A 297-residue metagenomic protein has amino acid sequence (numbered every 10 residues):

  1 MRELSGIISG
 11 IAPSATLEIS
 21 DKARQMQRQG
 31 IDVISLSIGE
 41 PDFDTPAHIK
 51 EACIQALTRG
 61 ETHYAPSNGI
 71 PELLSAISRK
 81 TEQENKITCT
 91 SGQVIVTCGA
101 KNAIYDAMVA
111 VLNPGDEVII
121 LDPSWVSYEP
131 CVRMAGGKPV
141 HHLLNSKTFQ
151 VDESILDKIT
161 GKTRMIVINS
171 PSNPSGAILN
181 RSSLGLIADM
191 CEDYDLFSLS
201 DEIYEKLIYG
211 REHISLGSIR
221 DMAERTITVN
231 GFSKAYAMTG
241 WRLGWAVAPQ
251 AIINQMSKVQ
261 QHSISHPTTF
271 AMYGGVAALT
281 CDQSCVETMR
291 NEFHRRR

Functional and structural regions predicted by a protein language model:
R2-G99, D106, A278-C281: N-terminal small-domain helix-loop-helix segment of the aminotransferase-like
M26-Q29, A135, D193-Y194: Helix C-cap/helix->beta junction micro-motif
L36, I166, D201, T226-V229 (+2 more regions): Structural scaffold positions in well-ordered secondary structure
T88-V94, P114-E117, K162, A223-T226: Short acidic capping loops at alpha-helix termini that bridge into adjacent secondary structure
A110-V132: Conserved PLP-anchoring active-site segment centered on the Schiff-base-forming lysine
M134-V140: A short helix-loop-beta submotif of the ANL/AMP-binding
V140, L144-H213: Active-site phosphate-binding strand-loop segment of PLP-dependent enzymes
E224-N291: Conserved core segment of the aminotransferase class I/II
